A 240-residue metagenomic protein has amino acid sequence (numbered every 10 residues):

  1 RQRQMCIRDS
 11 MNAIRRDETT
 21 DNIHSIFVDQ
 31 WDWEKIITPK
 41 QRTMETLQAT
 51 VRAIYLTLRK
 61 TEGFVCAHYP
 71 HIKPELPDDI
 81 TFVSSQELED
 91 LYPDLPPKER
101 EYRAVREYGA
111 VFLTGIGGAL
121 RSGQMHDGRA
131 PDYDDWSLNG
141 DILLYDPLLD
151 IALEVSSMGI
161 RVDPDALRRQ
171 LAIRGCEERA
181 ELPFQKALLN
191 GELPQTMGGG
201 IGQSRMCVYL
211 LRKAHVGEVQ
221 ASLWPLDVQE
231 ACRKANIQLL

Functional and structural regions predicted by a protein language model:
Q2-I7: Short, small-residue-biased leader/transition segments that mark boundaries at the very start of proteins
R8, D29-W31, G109-V111: Generic beta-strand structural signal
R8-R16, Y69-I72: Short, glycine/charge-rich beta-strand/loop segments that flank catalytic centers and engage negatively charged groups
N12-T38, Q185-K186: Residues forming anionic-ligand binding surfaces in small-molecule and nucleic-acid pockets of primarily soluble enzymes
F27, Q41, E45-Q48, E178 (+2 more regions): Conserved structured core elements
T43-K60: A conserved active-site cap/scaffold subdomain adjacent to cofactor or substrate pockets
R59-L95: Alpha-helical scaffold segments that mediate packing/assembly in large oligomeric complexes
S85-L240: A translation/RNA-centric and nucleic-acid-associated enzymatic feature enriched in Class II aminoacyl-tRNA synthetases
